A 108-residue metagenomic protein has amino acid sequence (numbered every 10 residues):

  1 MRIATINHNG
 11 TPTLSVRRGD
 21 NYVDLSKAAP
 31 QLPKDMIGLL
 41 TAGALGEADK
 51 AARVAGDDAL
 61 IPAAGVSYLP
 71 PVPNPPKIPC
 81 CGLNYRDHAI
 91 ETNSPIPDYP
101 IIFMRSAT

Functional and structural regions predicted by a protein language model:
M1-P100: N-terminal non-catalytic cap/leader segment that marks the start of a structured domain
I101-A107: A gly/proline- and charged-residue-enriched helix-loop-helix capping module
